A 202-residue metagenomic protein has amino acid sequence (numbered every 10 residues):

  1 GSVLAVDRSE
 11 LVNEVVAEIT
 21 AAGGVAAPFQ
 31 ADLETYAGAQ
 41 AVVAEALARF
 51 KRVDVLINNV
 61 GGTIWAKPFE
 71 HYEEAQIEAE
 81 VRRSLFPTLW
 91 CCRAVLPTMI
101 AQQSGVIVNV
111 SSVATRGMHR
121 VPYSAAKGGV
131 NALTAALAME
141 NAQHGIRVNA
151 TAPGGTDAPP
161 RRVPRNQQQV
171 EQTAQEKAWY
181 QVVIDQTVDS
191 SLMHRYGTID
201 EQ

Functional and structural regions predicted by a protein language model:
G1-E14: Conserved glycine-rich Rossmann-like NAD(P)H-binding loop of the short-chain dehydrogenase/reductase
Q30-A41, E74, D200: The beta1-alpha1 cofactor-binding region of Rossmann-like NAD(H)/NADP(H)-dependent oxidoreductases
D54, E70-L89, S104, V108 (+1 more regions): Catalytic Tyr-X3-Lys loop
T63-E78, H119-P122, R161-N166, Q175 (+1 more regions): Conserved mid-core segment of classical short-chain dehydrogenase/reductases
C92, A126: Active-site helix of classical SDR
P97, M139-Q143: Alpha-helical segment proximal to the catalytic Tyr-Lys
S112: Residue(s) in the substrate-gating loop at a strand-loop-helix junction that position the organic substrate next
A178-Q181, S191-Q202: A conserved structural motif in NAD(P)-dependent oxidoreductases
